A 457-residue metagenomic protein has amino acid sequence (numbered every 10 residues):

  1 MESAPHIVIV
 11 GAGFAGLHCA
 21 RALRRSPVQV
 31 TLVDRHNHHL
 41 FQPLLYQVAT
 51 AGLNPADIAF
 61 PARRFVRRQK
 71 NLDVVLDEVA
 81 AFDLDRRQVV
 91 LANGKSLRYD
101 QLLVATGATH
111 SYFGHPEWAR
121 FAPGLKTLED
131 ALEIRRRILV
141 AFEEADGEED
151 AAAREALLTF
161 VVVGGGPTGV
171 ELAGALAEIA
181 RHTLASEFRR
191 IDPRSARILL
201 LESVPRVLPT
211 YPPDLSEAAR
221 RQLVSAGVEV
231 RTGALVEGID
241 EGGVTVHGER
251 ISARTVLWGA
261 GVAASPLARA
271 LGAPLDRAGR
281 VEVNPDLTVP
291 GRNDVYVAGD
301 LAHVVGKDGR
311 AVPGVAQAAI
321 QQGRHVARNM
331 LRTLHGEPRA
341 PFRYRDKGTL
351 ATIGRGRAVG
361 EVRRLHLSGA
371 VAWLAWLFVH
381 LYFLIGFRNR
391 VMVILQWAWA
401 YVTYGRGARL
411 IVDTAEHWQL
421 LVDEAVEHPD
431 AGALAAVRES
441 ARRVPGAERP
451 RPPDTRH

Functional and structural regions predicted by a protein language model:
M1-A4, L72-V161, V246, L257: FAD-binding core/adjacent interface of flavoenzyme oxidoreductases
M1-V74, A80, F160, P167-Y211 (+2 more regions): Beta1-alpha1 glycine-rich phosphate/pyrophosphate-binding loop at the start of Rossmann-like nucleotide-binding domains
A4, Q322, R328-H457: C-terminal, flexible cofactor-proximal segment of oxidoreductases
V8-V10, R98-T109, V236, I251-V262 (+1 more regions): Short hydrophobic core segments
D73-A81, A177-P285, V289-G291, R339: A Rossmann-like FAD-binding core segment of flavoenzymes
R120-D150, G242-T245, R250-Q321: FAD-site-proximal beta/loop scaffold in flavoenzymes
R154-Y211, A218, E229-R231, P313-R332 (+2 more regions): Rossmann-like dinucleotide-binding core of oxidoreductases
